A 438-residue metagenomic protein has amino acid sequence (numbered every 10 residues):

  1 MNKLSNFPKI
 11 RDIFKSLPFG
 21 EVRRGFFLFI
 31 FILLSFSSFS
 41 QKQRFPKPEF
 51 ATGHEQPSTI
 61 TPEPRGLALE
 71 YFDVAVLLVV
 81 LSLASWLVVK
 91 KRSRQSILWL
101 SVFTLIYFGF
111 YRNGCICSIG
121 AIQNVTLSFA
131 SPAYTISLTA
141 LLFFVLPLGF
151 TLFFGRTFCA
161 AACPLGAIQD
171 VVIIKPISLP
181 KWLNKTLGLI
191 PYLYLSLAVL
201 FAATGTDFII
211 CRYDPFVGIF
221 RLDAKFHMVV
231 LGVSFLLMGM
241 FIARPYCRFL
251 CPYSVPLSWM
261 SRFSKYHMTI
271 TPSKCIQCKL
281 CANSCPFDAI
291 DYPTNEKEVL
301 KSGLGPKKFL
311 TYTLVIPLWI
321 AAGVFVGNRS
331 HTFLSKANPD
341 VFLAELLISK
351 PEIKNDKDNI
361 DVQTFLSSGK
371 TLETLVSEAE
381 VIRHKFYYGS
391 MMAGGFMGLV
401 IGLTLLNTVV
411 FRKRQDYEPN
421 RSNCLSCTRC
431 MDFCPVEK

Functional and structural regions predicted by a protein language model:
F7-P8, L17: Short hydrophobic targeting helices and cationic amphipathic motifs that mediate membrane/organellar targeting
R11, G20-E21: Glycine-biased, low-complexity coil/linker segments
R23-L28: Sec-dependent signal peptide recognition, specifically the positively charged N-region followed immediately by
I30-I32: Glycosyltransferases and closely related glycan-assembly transferases that use nucleotide-activated donors
S38-K438: Non-ligating segments of multi-cofactor redox enzymes
